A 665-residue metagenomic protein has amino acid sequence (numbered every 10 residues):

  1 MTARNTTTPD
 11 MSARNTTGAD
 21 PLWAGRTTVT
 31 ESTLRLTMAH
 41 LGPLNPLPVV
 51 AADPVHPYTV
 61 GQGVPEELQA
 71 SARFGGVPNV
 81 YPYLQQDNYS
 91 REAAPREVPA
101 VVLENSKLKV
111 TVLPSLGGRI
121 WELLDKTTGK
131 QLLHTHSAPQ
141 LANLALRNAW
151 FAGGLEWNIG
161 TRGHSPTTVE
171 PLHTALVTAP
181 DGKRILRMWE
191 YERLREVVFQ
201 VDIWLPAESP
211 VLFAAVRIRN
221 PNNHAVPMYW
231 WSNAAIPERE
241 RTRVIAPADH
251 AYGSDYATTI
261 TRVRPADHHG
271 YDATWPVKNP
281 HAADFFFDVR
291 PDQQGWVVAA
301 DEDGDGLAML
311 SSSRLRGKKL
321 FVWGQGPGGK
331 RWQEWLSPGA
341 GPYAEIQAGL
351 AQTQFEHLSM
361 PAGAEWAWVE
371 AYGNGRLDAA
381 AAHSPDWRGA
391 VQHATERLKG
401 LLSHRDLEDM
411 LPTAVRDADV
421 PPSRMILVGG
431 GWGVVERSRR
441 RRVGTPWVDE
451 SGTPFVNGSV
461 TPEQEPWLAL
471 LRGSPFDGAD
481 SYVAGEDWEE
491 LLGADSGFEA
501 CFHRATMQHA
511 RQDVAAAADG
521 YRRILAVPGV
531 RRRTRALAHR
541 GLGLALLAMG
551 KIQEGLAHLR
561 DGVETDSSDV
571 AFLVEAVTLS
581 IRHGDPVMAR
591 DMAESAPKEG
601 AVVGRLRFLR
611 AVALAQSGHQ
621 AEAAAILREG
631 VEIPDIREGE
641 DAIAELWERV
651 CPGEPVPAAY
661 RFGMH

Functional and structural regions predicted by a protein language model:
R14-E67, V101, E122, P210 (+4 more regions): A contiguous, surface-exposed recognition patch within enzymatic or periplasmic domains that forms
G18-F74, V80, V98-E104, L108-E170: Acidic-aromatic substrate-binding/catalytic surfaces of carbohydrate-active enzymes
P65-E104, A152-P210, E240, P327-Q354: Extended, loop-rich substrate-binding clefts of extracytoplasmic carbohydrate-active enzymes
V101-S106, V112, V216, S359-L377: Short Pro-Gly-centered flexible turn/kink motifs
E104, V110-T128, M188-R239, A246-H250 (+1 more regions): Acidic, contiguous internal or C-terminal segments within carbohydrate-active enzymes that form a structured patch used
F502-H503, R535-G541, A571-E575, G604-L609 (+1 more regions): Alpha-solenoid helical repeat scaffolds
